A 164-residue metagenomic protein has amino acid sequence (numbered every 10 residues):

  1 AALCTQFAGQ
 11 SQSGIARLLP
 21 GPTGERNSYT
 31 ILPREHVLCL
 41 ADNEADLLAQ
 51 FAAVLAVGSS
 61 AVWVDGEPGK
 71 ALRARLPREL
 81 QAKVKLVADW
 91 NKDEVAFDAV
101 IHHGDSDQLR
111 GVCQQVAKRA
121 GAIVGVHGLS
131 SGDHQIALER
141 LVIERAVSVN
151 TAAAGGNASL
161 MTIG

Functional and structural regions predicted by a protein language model:
A1-L40, E44-D46, V57-G164: C-terminal segments
F51-V57: Conserved short alpha-helical elements in the N-terminal third of ANL/AMP-binding
